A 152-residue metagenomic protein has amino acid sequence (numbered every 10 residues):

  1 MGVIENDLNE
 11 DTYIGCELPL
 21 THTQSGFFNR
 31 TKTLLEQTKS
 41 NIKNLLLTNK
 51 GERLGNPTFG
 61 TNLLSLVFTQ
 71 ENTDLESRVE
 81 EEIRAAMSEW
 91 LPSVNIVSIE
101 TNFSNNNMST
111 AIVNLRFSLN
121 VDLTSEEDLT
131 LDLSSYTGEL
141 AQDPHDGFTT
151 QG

Functional and structural regions predicted by a protein language model:
M1-E81, A85, V97, N102-G152: Immediate N-terminus of the mature polypeptide
